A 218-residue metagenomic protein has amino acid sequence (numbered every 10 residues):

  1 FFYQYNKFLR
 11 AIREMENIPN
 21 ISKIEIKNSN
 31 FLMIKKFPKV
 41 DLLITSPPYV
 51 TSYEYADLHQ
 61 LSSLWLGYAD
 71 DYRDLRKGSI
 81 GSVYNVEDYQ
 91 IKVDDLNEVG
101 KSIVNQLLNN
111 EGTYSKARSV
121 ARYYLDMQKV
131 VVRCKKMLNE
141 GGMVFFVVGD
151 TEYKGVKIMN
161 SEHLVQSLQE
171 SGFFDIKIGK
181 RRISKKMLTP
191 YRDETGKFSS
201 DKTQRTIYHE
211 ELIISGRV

Functional and structural regions predicted by a protein language model:
F1-T45, V50-L58: SAM-dependent nucleic-acid methyltransferase catalytic core
N28, F146-E152, G179-R182, R217: Active-site proximal loops enriched in glycine and acidic residues that flank catalytic Cys/His/Asp and coordinate
M33-K35, V50-Y53, V83, E152-V156 (+1 more regions): Flexible loop/turn segments at secondary-structure boundaries
Y49-R133: SAM-dependent methyltransferase catalytic-core segment centered on the flexible catalytic loop and adjoining short
L66-D70, K92-V104, K157-R181: Conserved Class I S-adenosyl-L-methionine
K116-L125, V147-V148, E152-E162: Acceptor-substrate binding/catalytic loop of class I
L138-E140: Helix-to-beta-strand junctions that scaffold the AdoMet/dcAdoMet cofactor pocket in Class I SAM-dependent enzymes
F173-V218: Class I S-adenosyl-L-methionine
